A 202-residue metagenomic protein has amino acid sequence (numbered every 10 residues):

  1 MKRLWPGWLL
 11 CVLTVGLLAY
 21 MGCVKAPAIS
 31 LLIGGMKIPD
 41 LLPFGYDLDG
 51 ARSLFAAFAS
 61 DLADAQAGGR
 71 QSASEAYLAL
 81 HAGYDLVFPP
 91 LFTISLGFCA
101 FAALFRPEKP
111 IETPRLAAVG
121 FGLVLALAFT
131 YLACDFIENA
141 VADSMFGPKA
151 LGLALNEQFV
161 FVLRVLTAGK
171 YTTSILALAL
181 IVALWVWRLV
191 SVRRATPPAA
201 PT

Functional and structural regions predicted by a protein language model:
K2-I38: N-terminal signal-anchor transmembrane alpha helix
L32-F58: Membrane-interface amphipathic/juxtamembrane segments adjacent to transmembrane helices
A56-F92: Individual transmembrane alpha-helix segments
A79-I94, R164-L176: Membrane-interface loop-to-helix entry segments
I94-G120, L189-T202: Cytoplasmic juxtamembrane regions at transmembrane-helix boundaries
L127-C134: Alpha-helical transmembrane segments of multi-pass membrane proteins
N139-V160: Interfacial helix-loop-helix junctions of multi-pass membrane proteins
Q158-P201: Primarily interfacial, aromatic-capped hydrophobic alpha-helices that serve as membrane anchors
